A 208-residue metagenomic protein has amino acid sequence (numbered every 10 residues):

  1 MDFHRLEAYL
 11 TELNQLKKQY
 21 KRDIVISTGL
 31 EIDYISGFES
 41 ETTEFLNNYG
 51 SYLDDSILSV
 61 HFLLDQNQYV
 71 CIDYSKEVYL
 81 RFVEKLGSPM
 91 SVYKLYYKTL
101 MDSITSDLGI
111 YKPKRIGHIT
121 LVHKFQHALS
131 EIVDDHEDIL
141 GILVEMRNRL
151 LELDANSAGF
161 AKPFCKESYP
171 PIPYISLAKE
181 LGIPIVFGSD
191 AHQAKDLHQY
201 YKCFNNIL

Functional and structural regions predicted by a protein language model:
M1-Y74, K94, D196: A metal-dependent hydrolase metal-coordination microenvironment
L10-D23, E44-D54, S106-Y111, G141-L150 (+1 more regions): Acidic (Asp/Glu)-rich catalytic clusters
V25-E41, L86-L100, Q126-H136: Active-site glycine- and acidic-residue-rich loops that bind and position anionic ligands or nucleotide-like cofactors
I26-L30, S56-L58, R115-G117, L153-A155 (+1 more regions): Hydrophobic faces of well-ordered beta-strands that scaffold small-molecule active sites in alpha/beta enzyme cores
G29-I35, H61-L63, I119-K124, N156-F160 (+1 more regions): Active-site beta-loop-alpha junctions enriched in small/polar residues
L63-Y111: Active-site-proximal loop/helix segment associated with metal-binding centers of metalloenzymes
I72-D73, K114-H127: Active-site-proximal loop/short-helix segments that contain or immediately flank catalytic acid/base residue(s)
L129-L208: Charged catalytic cores and adjacent phosphate/nucleic-acid-binding surfaces used for phosphate/nucleic-acid chemistry
